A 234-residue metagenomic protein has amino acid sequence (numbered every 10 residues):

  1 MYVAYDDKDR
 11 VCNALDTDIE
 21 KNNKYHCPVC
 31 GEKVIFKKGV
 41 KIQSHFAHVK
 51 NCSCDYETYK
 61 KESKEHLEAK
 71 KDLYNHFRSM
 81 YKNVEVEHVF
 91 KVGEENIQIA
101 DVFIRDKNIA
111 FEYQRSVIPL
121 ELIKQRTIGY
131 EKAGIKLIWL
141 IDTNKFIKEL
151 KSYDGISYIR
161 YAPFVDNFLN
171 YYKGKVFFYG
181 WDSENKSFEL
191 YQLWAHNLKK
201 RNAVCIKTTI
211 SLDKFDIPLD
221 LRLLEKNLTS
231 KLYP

Functional and structural regions predicted by a protein language model:
M1-D72, H76: N-terminal cysteine/histidine-rich coordination modules
Y2-N13, I156-P234: Non-catalytic C-terminal interaction segments of nucleic acid-processing enzymes
L15-I19, K33-F36, Y74-A110, I118-L122: Active-site metal-binding core of divalent-cation-utilizing nuclease and nuclease-like domains
K60-K61, F111-Q114: Short, contiguous strand/loop micro-motifs
A100, R115-S183: Catalytic cores of nucleic-acid endonucleases
